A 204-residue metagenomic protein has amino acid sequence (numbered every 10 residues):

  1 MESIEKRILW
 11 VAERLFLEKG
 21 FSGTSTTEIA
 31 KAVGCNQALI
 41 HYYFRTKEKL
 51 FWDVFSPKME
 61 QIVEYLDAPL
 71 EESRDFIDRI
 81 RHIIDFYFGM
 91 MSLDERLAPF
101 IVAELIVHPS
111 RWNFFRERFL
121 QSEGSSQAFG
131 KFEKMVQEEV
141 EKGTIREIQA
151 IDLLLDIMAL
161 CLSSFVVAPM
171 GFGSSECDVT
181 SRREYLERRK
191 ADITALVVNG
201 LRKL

Functional and structural regions predicted by a protein language model:
M1, E5-E13, K47, K190: Short, leucine-enriched amphipathic alpha-helices that occur as contiguous helical runs
I4-A12, I29, V54-K58, I62 (+1 more regions): Generic hydrophobic, amphipathic alpha-helix propensity
R7, L15-K49, D53-V54: Helix-turn-helix
I8-F16, Y87, V197: Short hydrophobic clusters on alpha-helical segments that form packing/core surfaces in small helical domains
V54-I83, R116, M135: Amphipathic alpha-helical linker/stalk segments
A68-P99, A150-I157: Hydrophobic alpha-helical connector segments
F86-G89, L93, S126, G130-K142 (+2 more regions): C-terminal peripheral helix-coil segments that are non-catalytic and often amphipathic
F88-K131, D152, V179-L186: Short secondary-structure transition hinges
